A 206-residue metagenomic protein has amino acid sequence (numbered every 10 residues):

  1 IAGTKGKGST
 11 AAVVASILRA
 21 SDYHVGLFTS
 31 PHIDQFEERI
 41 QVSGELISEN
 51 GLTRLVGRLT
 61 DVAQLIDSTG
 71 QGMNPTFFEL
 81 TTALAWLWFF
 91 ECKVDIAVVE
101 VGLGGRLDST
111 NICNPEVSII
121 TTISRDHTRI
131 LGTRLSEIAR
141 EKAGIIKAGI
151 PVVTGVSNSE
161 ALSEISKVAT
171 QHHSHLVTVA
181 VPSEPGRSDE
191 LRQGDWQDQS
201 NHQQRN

Functional and structural regions predicted by a protein language model:
I1, S9-G26: A conserved segment at the C-terminal end of the G1
V14, A85, I165: Aromatic/hydrophobic pocket-lining residues that form π-stacking "cages" and hydrophobic walls in ligand
A20-C113, R129-L131, E137, S159-E160: ATP-dependent carboxylate-amine ligase catalytic core
I66-G70, K93-E100, P115-R205: Acidic, Mg2+-coordinating active-site environments of NTP-dependent enzymes
